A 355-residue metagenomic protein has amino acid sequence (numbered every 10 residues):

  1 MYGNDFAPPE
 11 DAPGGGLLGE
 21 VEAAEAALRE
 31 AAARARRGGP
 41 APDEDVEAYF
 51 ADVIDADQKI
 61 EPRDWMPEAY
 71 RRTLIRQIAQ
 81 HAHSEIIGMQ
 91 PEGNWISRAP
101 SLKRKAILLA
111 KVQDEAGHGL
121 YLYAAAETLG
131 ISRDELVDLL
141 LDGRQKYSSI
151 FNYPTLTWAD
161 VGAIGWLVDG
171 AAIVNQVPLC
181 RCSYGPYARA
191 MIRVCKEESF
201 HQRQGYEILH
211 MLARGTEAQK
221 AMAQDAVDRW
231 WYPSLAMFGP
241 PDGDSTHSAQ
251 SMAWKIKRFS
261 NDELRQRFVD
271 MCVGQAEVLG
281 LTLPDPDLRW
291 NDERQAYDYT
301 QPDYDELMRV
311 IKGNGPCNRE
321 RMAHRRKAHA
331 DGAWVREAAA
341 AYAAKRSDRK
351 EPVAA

Functional and structural regions predicted by a protein language model:
M1-H83: Non-cleavable N-terminal signal-anchor transmembrane helices
Y2-L28, A221-A355: Extended, helix-rich structural scaffolds rather than catalytic motifs
L28-E47, K111-L139, Y206-L209: Conserved alpha-helical segments that form or flank metal/cofactor-binding pockets of metalloenzymes
K59-A79, L139-G165, C182, G215-Q219 (+1 more regions): Acidic/His metal-coordination segments adjacent to aromatic residues that form catalytic metal sites in metalloenzymes
D64-Y70, G88-A110, A172-Y187: Helix-loop segments that flank and shape redox-cofactor active sites
Y70-H81, A99-H118, V161, P186-E198 (+1 more regions): Alpha-helical scaffold segments that form or flank carboxylate-/histidine-based iron centers
Y153-Q204: Internal, conserved structured core segments that host functional sites
C182-P233: Glycine- and acidic-residue-rich phosphate-binding/metal-coordinating active-site segment common to enzymes that handle
